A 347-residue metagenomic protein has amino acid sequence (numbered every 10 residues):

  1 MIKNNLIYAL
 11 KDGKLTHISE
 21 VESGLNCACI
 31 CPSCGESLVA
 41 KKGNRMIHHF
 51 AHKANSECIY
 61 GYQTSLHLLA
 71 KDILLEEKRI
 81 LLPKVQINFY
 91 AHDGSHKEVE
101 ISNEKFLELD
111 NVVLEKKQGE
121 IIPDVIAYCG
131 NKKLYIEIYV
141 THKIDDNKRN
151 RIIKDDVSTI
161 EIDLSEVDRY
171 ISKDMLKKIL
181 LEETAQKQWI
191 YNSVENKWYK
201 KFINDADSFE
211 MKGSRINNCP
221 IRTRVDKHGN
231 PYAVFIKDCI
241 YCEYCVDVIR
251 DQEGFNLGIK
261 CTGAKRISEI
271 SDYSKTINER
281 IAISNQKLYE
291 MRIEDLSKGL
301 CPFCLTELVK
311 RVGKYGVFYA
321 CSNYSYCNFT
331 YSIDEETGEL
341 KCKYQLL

Functional and structural regions predicted by a protein language model:
M1-E77: N-terminal cysteine/histidine-rich coordination modules
K14, S158-I160, L164-L347: Non-catalytic C-terminal interaction segments of nucleic acid-processing enzymes
S19-V21, L81-E137: Active-site metal-binding core of divalent-cation-utilizing nuclease and nuclease-like domains
N26, E120-I122, L296: Short beta-strand-initiation
I30, I126-Y128, L300, S322: A generic structural motif
L38, E104-V112, C242, L308: Short glycine-aromatic motifs
R45, G130-N131, K314: Short strand-connecting beta-turns/loops that link adjacent beta-strands
L109-V194, E307: Catalytic cores of nucleic-acid endonucleases
